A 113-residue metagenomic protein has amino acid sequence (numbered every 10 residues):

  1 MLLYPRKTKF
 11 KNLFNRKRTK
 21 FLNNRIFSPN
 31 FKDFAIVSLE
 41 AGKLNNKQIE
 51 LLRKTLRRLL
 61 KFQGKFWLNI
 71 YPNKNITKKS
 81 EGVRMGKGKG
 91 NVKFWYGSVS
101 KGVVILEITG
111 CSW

Functional and structural regions predicted by a protein language model:
M1-W113: Ribosome-associated RNA-binding proteins
